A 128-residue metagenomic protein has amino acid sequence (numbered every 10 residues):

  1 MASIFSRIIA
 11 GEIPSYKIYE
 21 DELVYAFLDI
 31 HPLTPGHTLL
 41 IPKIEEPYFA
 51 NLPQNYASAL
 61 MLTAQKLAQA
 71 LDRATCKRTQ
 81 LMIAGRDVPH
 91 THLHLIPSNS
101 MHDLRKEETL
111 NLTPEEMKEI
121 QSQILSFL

Functional and structural regions predicted by a protein language model:
M1-L128: HIT superfamily nucleotide-processing domains
